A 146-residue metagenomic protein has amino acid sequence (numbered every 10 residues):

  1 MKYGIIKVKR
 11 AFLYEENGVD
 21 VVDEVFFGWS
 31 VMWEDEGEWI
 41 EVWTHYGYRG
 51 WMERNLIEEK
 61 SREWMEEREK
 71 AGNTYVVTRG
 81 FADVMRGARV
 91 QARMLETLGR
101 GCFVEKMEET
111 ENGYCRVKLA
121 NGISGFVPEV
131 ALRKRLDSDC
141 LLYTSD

Functional and structural regions predicted by a protein language model:
M1-G18, E24, E34-G37, W43-Y46 (+4 more regions): SH3-family beta-barrel domains
V19, R89-A92: Short, solvent-exposed loop/turn positions at domain surfaces that link secondary-structure elements or cap domain
I40-T44, C115-L119: SH3/SH3-like beta-barrel fold
Y46-I57, N121-A131: A short macromolecule-binding patch
R100, E108, N112-V117, V127-P128: Extended acidic/polar, glycine-enriched regions that form or flank non-catalytic beta-rich accessory modules
Y143-D146: Conserved small/polar residues in nucleotide/adenosyl-binding loops
